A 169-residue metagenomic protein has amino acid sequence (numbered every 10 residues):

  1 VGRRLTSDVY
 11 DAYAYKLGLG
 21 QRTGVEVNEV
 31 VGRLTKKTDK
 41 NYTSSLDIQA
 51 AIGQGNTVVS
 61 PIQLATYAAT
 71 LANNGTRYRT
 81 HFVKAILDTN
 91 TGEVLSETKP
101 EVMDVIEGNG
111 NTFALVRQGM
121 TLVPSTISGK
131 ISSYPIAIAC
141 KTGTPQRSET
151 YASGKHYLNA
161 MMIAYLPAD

Functional and structural regions predicted by a protein language model:
V1-D169: Beta-lactam-recognizing serine transpeptidase/beta-lactamase-like catalytic domain environment
